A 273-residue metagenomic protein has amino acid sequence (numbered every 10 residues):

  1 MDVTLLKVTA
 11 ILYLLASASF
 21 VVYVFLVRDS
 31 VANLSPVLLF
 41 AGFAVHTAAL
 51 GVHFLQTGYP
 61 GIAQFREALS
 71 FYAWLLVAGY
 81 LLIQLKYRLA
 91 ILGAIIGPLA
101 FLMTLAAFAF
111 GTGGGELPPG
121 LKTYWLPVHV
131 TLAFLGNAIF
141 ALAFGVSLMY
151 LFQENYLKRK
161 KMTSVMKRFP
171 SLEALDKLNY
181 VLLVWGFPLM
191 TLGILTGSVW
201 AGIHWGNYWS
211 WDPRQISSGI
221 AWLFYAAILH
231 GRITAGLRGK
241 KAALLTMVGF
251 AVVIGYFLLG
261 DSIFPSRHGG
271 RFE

Functional and structural regions predicted by a protein language model:
M1-E273: Polytopic transmembrane helical bundles with strong interfacial aromatic enrichment
